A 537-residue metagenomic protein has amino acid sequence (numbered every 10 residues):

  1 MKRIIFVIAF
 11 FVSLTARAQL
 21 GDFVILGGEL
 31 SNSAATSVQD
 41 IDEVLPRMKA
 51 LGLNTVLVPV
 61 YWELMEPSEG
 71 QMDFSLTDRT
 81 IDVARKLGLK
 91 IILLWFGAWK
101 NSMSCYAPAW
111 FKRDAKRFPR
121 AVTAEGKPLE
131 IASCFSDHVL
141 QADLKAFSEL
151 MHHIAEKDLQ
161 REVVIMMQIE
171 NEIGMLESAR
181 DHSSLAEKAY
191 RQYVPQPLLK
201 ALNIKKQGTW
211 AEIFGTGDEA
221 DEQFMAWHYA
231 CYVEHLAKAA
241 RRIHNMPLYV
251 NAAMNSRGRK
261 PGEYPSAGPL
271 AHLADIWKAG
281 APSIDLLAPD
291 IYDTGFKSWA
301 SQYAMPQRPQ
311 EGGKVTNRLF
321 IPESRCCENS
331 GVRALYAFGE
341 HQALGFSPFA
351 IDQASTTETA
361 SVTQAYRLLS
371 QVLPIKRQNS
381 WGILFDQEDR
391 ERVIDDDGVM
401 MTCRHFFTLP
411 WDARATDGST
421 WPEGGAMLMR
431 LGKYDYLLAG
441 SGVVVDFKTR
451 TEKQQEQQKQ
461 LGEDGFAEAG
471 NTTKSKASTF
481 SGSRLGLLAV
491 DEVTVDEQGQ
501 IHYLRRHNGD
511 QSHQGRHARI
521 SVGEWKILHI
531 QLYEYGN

Functional and structural regions predicted by a protein language model:
I4-I8, A16-N54, K86: N-terminal carbohydrate-binding accessory modules
V24-S37, P59-T77, A124-K145, H153 (+5 more regions): The substrate-binding groove and active-site-proximal loops of carbohydrate-active enzymes, especially glycoside
I25-G27, T55-L57, K90-I92, E162-Q168 (+4 more regions): Structural preference for beta-strand elements that scaffold enzyme active sites
D40-R117, A226-N245: Aromatic-lined substrate-binding rim segments of carbohydrate-active enzymes
L89, H235-N245, A271-S380: Catalytic-core region of carbohydrate-active enzymes that cleave or remodel glycosidic bonds
R117-A274: Polysaccharide-binding and catalytic clefts of secreted carbohydrate-active enzymes
G331-K453, L461-A469, K474: Aromatic- and carboxylate-lined catalytic core of secreted/periplasmic carbohydrate-active enzymes
A413-T416, T420, L437-N537: C-terminal beta-sandwich/jelly-roll accessory domains of carbohydrate-active enzymes
